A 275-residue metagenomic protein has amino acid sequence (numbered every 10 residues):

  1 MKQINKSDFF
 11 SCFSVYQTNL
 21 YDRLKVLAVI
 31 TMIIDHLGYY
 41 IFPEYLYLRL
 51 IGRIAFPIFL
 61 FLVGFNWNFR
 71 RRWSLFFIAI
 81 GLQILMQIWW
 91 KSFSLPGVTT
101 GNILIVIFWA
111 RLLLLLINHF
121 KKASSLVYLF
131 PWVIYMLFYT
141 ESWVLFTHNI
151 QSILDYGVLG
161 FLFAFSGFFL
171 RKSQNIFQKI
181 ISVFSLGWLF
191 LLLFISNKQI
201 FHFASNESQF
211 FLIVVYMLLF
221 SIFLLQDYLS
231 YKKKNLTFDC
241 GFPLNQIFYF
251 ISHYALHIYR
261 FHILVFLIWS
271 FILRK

Functional and structural regions predicted by a protein language model:
M1-K275: Alpha-helical transmembrane segments and their immediate juxtamembrane cytosolic regions
